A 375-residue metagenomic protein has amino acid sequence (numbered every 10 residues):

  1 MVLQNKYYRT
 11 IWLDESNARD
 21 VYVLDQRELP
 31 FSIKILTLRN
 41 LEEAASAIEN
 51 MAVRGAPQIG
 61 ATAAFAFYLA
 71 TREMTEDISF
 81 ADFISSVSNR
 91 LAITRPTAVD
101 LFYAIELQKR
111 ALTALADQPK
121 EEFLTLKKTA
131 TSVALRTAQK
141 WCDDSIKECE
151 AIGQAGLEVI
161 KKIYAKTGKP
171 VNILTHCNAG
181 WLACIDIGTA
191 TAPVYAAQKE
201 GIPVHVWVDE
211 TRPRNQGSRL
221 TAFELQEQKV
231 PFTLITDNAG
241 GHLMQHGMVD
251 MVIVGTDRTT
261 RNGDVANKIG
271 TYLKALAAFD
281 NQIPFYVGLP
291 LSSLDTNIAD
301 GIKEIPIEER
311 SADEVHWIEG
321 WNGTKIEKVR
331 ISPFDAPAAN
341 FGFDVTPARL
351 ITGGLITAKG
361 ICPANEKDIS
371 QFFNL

Functional and structural regions predicted by a protein language model:
M1-A18, D117-L124, A364-E366, S370-L375: SAM-dependent methyltransferases
M1-E42: Positively charged, low-complexity intrinsically disordered leader regions
E28-P30, F67, A179-G180, R258-T260: A short, flexible beta-alpha/helix-coil linker loop
S32-E43, K128-T131, T221, H246-V254: Acidic-glycine-rich active-site phosphate/pyrophosphate-binding loop
I35-L41, G180-C184, R261-A266: Short, glycine-rich nucleotide/cofactor-binding loops
L36-A52, V171-T175, N322-N340: Short, hydrophobic/aliphatic alpha-helical segments
S46, N50-I235: N-terminal active-site beta-alpha-beta segment that forms phosphate/nucleotide-binding and substrate-recognition loops
P203-V204, D209-L375: Conserved phosphate- and dinucleotide-binding cores of soluble alpha/beta proteins, encompassing both enzyme active
